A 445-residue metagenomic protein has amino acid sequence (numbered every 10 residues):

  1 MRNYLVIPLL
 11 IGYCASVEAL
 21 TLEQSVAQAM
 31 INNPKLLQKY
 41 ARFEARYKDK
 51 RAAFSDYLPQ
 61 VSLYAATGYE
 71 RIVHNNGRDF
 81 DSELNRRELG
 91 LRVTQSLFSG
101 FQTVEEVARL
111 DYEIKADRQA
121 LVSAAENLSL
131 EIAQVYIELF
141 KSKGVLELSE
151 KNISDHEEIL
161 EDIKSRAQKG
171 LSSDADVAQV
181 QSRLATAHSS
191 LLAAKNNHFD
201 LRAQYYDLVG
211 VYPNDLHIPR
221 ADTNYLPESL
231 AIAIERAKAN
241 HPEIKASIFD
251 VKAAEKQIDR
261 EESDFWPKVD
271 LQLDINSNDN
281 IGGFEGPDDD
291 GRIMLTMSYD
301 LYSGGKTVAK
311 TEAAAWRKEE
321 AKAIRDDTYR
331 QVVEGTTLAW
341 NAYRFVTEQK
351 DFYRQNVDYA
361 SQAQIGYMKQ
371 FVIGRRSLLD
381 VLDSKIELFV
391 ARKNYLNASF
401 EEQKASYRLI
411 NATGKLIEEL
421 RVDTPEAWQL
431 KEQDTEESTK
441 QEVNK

Functional and structural regions predicted by a protein language model:
M1-Y4: Positively charged n-region of N-terminal signal peptides that target proteins for export
G12-S16: N-terminal signal peptide c-region/cleavage motif recognized by signal peptidases
L20, A125-K238, D250, A339-A342 (+3 more regions): Periplasmic alpha-helical coiled-coil/stalk elements that build and connect Gram-negative outer-membrane
L37, Q60-L84, T94-S123, K245 (+3 more regions): Small/polar (Gly/Ser/Thr/Ala-rich) solvent-exposed segments that form structured loops/beta-strands/short helices used
Q38-A53, A124, L128-L148, S165 (+4 more regions): Amphipathic alpha-helical coiled-coil segments
R86-E88, Q134, Q179, D290-R292: Transmembrane beta-barrel architecture of outer-membrane proteins
G90-R92, Y136, D270, M294-T296 (+1 more regions): Membrane-embedded beta-strand positions in outer-membrane beta-barrel channels/transporters
N394-K445: Acidic, low-complexity, intrinsically disordered peripheral segments
